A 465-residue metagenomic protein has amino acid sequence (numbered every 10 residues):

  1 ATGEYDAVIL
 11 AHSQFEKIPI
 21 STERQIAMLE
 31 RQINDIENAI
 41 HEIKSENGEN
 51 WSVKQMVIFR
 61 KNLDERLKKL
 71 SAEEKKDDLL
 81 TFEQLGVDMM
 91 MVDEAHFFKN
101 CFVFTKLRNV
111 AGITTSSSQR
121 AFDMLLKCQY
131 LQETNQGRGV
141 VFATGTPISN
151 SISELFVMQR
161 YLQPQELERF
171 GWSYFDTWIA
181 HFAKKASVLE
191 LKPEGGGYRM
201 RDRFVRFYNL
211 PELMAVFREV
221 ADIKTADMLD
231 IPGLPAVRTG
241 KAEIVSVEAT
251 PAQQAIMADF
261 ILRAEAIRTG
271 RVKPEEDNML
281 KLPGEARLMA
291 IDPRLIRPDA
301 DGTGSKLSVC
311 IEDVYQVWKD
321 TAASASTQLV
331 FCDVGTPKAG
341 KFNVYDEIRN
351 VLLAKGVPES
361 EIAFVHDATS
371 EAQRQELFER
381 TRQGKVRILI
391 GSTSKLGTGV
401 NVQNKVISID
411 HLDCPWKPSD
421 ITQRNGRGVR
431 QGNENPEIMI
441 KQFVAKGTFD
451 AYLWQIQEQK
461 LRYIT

Functional and structural regions predicted by a protein language model:
T2-K17, R380-T398: Conserved two-lobed SF2 helicase motor
T2-N47, W51-K54, I58-M90, R120-S153 (+4 more regions): Inter-lobe coupling linker of SF2 helicases/translocases
E154-V157, V400-C414, M439-Q442: A short beta-strand element within the Helicase C-terminal
I256-R268, D299-C332: Conserved interdomain hinge at the start of the Helicase C-terminal
R271-M279, A323-D346: Conserved strand-helix element at the start of the C-terminal RecA-like helicase core
V334-H366: Conserved helicase motor "Helicase C" RecA-like lobe of SF1/SF2 P-loop NTPases
P358-T393: Conserved helicase ATPase core of P-loop NTP-dependent helicases/translocases
K417-N435: Conserved SF2 helicase motif VI
